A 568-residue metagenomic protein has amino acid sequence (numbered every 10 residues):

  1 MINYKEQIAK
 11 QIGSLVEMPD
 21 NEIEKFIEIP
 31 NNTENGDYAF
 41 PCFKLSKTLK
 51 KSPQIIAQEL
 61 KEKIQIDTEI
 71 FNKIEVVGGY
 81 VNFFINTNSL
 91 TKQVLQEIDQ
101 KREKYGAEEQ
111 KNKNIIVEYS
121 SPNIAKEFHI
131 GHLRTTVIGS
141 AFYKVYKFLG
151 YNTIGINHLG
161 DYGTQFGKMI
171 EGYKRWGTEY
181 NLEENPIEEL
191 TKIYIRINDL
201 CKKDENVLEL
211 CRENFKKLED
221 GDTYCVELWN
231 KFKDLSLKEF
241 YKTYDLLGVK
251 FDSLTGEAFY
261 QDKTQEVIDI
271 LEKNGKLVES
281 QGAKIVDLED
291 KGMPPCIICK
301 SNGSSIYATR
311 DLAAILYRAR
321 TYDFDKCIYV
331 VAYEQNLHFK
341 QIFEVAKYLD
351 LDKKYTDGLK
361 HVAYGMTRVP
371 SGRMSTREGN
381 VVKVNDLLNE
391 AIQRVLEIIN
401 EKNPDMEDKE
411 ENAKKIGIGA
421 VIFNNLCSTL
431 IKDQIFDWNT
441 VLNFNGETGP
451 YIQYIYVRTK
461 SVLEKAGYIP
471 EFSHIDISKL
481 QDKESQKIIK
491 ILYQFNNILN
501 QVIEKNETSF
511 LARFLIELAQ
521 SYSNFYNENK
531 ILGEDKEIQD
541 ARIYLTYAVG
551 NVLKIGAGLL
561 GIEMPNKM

Functional and structural regions predicted by a protein language model:
M1-K92, R102, E109-M568: Non-catalytic interaction-recognition regions
L95-Q96: Beta-lactamase-like hydrolase cores
